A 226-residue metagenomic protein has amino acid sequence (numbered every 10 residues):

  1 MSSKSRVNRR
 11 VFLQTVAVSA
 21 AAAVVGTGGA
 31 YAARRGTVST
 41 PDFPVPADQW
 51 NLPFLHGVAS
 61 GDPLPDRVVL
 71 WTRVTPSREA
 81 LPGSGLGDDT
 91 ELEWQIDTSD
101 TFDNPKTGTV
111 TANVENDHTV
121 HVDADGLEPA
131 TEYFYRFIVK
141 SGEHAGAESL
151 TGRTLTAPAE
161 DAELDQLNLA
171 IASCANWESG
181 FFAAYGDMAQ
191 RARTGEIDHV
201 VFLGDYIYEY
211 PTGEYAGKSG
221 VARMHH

Functional and structural regions predicted by a protein language model:
M1-S2, V122: Generic anion/oxyanion-binding catalytic loop in active/binding sites
S2-A20: N-terminal secretory signal peptides and thylakoid transit peptides that target proteins across membranes
V16, G36-T37: Compositionally biased, intrinsically disordered low-complexity segments enriched in polar/proline residues
V24-V25: Intrinsically disordered, low-complexity regulatory segments in eukaryotic proteins
G29-G36: Sec-dependent signal peptide cleavage junction
V38-H226: Divalent metal-dependent phosphoesterase catalytic cores across multiple superfamilies
